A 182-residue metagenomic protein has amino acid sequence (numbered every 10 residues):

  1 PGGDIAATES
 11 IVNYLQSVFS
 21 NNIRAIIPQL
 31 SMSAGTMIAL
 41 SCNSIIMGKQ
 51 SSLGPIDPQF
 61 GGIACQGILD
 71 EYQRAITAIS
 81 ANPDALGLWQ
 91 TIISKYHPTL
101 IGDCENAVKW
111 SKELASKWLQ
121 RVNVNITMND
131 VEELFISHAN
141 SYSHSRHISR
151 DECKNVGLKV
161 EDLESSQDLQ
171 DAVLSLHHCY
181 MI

Functional and structural regions predicted by a protein language model:
G2-R150: Conserved catalytic cores of soluble enzyme domains, especially glycine-rich substrate-binding beta-alpha loops
S44, G157-L158: Short aromatic/hydrophobic-glycine micro-motifs
G102, V122-I126, N140, K159 (+1 more regions): Intrinsically disordered, low-complexity segments enriched in small/flexible residues
